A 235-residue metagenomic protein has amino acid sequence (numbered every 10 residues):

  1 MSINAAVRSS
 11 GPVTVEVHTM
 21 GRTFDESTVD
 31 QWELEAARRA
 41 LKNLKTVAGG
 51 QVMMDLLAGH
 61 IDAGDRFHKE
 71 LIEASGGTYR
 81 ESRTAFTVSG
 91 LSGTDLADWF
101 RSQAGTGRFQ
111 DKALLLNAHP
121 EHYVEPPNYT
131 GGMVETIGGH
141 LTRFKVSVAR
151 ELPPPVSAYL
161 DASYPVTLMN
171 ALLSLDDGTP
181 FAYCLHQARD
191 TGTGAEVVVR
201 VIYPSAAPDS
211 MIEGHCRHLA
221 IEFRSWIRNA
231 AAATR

Functional and structural regions predicted by a protein language model:
S2-L44, V166-S225: Beta-strand/loop substructures that line and gate deep hydrophobic ligand-binding cavities in soluble
V17-R22, K45-M53, I61-A63, A149-P155 (+1 more regions): Generic detector of short, locally flexible boundary/turn motifs and exposed helical patches
H18, H60, H68, H119-H122 (+3 more regions): Histidine (H) residue identity feature
E35-P127: Hydrophobic ligand-binding cavity/cleft-lining segments
F86, V148-R150, V156, A182-D190: Hydrophobic/aromatic beta-strand elements that line small-molecule binding cavities or substrate pockets in beta-rich
W99, V148-A149, S210-G214: Surface-exposed beta-strand edges and their flanking turn/coil or helix-capping segments
G107-Q110, L114-D176: Glycine-rich portal/gate segments that line the openings of hydrophobic small-molecule binding cavities
A230-R235: Short, highly charged C-terminal tails/helix-capping segments
